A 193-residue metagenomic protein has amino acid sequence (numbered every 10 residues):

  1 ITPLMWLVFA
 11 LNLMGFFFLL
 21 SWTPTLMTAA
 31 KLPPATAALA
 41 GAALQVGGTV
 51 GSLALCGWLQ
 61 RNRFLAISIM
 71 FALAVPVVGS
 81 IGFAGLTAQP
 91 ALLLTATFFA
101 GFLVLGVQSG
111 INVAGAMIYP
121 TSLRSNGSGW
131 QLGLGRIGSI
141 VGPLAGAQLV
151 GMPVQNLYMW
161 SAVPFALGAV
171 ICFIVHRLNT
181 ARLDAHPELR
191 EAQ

Functional and structural regions predicted by a protein language model:
I1-S52: Extracytoplasmic gate region of multi-pass secondary transporters
G51-R63, V150: Helix-to-loop junctions at the C-terminal end of transmembrane segments in multipass secondary transporters
Q60-A72: Cytoplasmic membrane-interface "Motif A"-like loop-to-helix N-cap segments of 12-TM Major Facilitator Superfamily
A74-T87: C-terminal ends and interior cores of transmembrane alpha-helices in multi-pass membrane transporters/permeases
A91-G106: Hydrophobic core of transmembrane alpha-helices in multi-pass small-molecule transporters, especially MFS/SLC-type
L105-Y119: Intracellular juxtamembrane helix-capping segments at the cytosolic ends of symmetry-related transmembrane helices
A116-G151: A late C-terminal transmembrane helix in Major Facilitator Superfamily
Y158-I174: Symmetry-related core transmembrane helices of the 12-TM Major Facilitator Superfamily/SLC fold
